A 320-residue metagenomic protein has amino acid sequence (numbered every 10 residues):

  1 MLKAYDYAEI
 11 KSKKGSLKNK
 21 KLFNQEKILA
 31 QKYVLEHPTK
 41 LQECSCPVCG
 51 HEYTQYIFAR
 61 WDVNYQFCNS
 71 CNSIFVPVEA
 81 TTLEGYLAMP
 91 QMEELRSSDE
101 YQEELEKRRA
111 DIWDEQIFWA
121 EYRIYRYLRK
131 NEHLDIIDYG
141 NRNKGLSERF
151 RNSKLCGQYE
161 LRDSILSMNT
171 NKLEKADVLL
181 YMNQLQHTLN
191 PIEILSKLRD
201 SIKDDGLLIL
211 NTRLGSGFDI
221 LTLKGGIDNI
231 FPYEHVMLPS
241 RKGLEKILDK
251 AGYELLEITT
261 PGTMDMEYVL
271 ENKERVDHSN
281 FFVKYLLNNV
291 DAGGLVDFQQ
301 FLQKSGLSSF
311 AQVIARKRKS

Functional and structural regions predicted by a protein language model:
L2-M182, P191-L195, T260, N280-L287 (+2 more regions): Conserved N-terminal segment of class I S-adenosyl-L-methionine
A30-K32, L208-M237, K242-I247, T263 (+1 more regions): Short, glycine-/aromatic-enriched active-site segment of Class I SAM-dependent methyltransferases
M182-L189, E234: Short catalytic micro-motifs in class I SAM-dependent methyltransferases
Q186, S196-R199, T212-G215: Rossmann-like adenosine-cofactor binding region
I192-L207: A short glycine-rich, Lys/Arg-flanked "PGG" loop and its adjoining helix->strand segment in the class I
I247, A251-Y253, K317: A structural motif corresponding to the C-terminal end of an alpha-helix and its immediate exit/capping segment
L256-L286: Conserved catalytic loop of SAM-dependent methyltransferase domains
